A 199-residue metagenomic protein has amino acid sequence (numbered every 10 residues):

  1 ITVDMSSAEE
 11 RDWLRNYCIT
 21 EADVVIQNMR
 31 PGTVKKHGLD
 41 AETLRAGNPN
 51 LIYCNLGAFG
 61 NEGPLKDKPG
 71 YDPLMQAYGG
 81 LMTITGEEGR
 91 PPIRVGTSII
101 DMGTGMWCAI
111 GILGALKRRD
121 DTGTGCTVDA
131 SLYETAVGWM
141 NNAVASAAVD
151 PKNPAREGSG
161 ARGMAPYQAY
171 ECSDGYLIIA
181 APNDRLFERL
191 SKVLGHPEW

Functional and structural regions predicted by a protein language model:
I1-T124: N-terminal helix-loop segment corresponding to the beta1-alpha1 unit of nucleotide/adenylate-binding folds
L81-W199: Acidic, glycine-rich segments within the central catalytic cores of soluble metabolic enzymes that bind/position
